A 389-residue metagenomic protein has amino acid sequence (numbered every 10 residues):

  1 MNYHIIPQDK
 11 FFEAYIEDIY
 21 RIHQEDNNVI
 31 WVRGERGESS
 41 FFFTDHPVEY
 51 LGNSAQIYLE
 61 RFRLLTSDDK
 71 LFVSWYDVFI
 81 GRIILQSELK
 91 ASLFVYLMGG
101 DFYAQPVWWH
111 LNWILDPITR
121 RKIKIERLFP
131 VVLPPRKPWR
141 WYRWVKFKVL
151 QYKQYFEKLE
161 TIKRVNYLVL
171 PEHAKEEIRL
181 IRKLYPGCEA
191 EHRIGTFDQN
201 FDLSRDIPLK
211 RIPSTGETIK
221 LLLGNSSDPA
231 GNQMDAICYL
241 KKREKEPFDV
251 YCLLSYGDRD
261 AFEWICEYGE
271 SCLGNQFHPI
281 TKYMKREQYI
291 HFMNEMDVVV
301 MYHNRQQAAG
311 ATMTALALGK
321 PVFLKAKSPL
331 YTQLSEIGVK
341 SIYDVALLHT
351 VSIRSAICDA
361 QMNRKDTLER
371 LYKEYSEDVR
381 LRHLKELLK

Functional and structural regions predicted by a protein language model:
A14, D228-K242: A conserved mid-protein helix/loop that constitutes part of the nucleotide-sugar donor-binding site
R61-I80, S92-M98, V298: Short N-terminal targeting/anchoring amphipathic segment
K70, E88-R140: Active-site proximal beta-strand in glycosyltransferases
V131-H192: A short, active-site helix/loop in glycosyltransferases that binds the activated sugar's phosphate group
R205-G231, V250-C252, K373: Conserved donor-binding/catalytic core segment of Leloir-type glycosyltransferases
W264-Y283: Nucleotide-activated donor-binding/catalytic signature segment of Leloir-type glycosyltransferases, i.e., the conserved
H291-N304: Acidic donor-binding loop of glycosyltransferase active sites
V351-K389: A charged, aromatic-enriched C-terminal amphipathic alpha-helix characteristic of glycosyltransferases across folds
